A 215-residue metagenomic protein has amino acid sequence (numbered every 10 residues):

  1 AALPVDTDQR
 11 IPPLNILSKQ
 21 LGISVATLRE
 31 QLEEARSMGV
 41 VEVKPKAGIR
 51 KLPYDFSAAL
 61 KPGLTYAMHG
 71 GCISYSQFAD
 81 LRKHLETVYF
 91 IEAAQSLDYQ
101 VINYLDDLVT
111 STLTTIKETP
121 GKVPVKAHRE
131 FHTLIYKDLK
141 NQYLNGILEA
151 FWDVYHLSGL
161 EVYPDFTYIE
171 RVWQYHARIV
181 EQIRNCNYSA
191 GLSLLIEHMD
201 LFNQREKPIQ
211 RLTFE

Functional and structural regions predicted by a protein language model:
A1-L81, L212-T213: Short linear motifs at protein or domain termini
L14, K140-Q142, C186-N187: Short loop-to-helix capping motifs
Y66-H69, L81-Q100, L113, K126-F166 (+1 more regions): Hydrophobic, amphipathic alpha-helical faces that serve as interaction scaffolds
V101-T115: Amphipathic alpha-helical segments enriched in hydrophobic/aromatic residues interleaved with Lys/Arg
L113, A150-E215: C-terminal all-alpha effector/ligand-binding and dimerization domain of prokaryotic HTH-type transcriptional repressors
